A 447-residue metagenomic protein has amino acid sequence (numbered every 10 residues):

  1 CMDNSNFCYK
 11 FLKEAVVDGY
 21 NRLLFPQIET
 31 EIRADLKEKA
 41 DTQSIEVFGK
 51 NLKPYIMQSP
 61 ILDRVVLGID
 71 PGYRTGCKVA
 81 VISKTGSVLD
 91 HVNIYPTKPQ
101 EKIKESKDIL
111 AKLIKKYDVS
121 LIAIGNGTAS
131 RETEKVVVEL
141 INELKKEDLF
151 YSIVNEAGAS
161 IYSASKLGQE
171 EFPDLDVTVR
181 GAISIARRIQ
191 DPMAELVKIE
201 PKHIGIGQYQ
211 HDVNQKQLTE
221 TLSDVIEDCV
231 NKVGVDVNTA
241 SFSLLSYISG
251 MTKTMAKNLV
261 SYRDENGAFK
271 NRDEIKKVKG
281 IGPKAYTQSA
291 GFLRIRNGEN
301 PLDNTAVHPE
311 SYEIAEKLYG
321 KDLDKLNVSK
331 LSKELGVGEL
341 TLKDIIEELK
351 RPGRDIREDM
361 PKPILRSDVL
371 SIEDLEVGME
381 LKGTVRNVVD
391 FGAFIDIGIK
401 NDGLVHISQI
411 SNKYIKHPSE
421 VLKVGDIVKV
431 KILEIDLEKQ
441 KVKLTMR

Functional and structural regions predicted by a protein language model:
C1-V65, K84, K107-K112, K116: Extended, highly charged clamp/arch subdomains and adjacent linkers that form or line substrate-binding channels
P60-V88: Gly/Thr-rich phosphate-binding beta-strand-loop-beta motif of the actin/hexokinase/Hsp70
K102-Y117, L121, T128-G234: Conserved phosphate-handling catalytic cores of large alpha/beta enzymes
K232-D359, R366, F394, I399 (+1 more regions): Accessory alpha-helical DNA-binding modules that contact the DNA backbone or grooves
E376, I415-K429: Short nucleic-acid-contacting surface segments enriched for D/E, G, S/T with interspersed K/R
V385-V388, I432: Conserved hydrophobic positions within beta-strands
D390-I395, D402, Q440-K443: Short aromatic-glycine-enriched beta-strand elements
N401-V421: Beta-strand/loop nucleic-acid-binding surfaces
